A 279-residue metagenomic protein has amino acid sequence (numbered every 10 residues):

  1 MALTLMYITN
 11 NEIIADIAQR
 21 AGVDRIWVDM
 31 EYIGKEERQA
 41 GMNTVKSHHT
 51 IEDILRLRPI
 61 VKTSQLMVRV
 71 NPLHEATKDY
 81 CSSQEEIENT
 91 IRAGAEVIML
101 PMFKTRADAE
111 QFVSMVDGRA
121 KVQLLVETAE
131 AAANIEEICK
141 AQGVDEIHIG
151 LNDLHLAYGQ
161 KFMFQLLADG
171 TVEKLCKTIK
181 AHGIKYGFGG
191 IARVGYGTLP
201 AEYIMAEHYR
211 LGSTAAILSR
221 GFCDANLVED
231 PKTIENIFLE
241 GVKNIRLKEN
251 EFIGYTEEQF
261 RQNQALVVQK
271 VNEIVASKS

Functional and structural regions predicted by a protein language model:
M1-Q65, E75-Y80, Q84, L266-S279: Conserved N-terminal beta1-alpha1 strand-loop-helix module at the mouth
L3-T9, I26-V28, L66-V70, I98-L100 (+4 more regions): Hydrophobic faces of well-ordered beta-strands that scaffold small-molecule active sites in alpha/beta enzyme cores
T9-I13, M30-Y32, V70-H74, M102-K104 (+4 more regions): Active-site-proximal loop/turn and secondary-structure-junction residues that shape catalytic pockets, frequently
E12-A21, A76-R92, D108, A129-Q142 (+1 more regions): Catalytic cores of alpha/beta
Q19-G22, I51-T63, E88-A93, V113-D117 (+3 more regions): Acidic (Asp/Glu)-rich catalytic clusters
I26-K35, A93-R106, D145-Y158, E207-E229: Glycine-rich phosphate-binding active-site loops on the catalytic face of alpha/beta enzymes
G34-L57, A76-S83, L100-K121, A131-N134 (+3 more regions): Active-site-adjacent beta->alpha loops and helix N-cap segments on the catalytic face of soluble alpha/beta enzymes
I237-S279: Extended, intrinsically disordered, low-complexity segments
